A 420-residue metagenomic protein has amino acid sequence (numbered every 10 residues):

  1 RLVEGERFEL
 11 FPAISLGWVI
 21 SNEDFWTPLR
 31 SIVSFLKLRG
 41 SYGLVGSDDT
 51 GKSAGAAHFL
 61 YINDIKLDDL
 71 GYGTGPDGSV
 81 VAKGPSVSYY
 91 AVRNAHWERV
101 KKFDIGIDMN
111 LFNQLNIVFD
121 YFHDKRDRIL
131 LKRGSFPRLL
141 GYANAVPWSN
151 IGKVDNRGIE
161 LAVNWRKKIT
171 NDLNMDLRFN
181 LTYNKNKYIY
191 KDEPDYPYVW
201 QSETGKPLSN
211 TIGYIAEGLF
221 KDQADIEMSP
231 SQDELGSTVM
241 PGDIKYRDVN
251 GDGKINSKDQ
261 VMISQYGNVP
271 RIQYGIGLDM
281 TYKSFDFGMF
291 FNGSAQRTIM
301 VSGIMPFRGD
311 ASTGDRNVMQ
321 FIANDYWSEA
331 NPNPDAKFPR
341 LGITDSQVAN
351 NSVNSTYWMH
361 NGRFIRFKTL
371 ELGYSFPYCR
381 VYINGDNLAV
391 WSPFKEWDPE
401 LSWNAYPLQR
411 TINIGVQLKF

Functional and structural regions predicted by a protein language model:
R1-T211, N354-F420: Extracellular/periplasmic, surface-exposed regions of secreted and cell-surface proteins
L2, D49-T50, A224, G288-F290 (+1 more regions): Short helix/loop capping segments that flank catalytic or ligand/cofactor-binding pockets
A54, F59, R166-N268, R308-G309 (+1 more regions): Conserved small-residue
G84-V87, K254-D259, Q347-S355: Short glycine/proline-rich turn/loop motifs
G106, S229, G277: Short, surface-exposed charged micro-motifs
L131-S135, I255-S257, M305-F307: Conserved active-site-proximal loop/helix segments of enzymes involved in bacterial cell-wall and related
Q265-M300: Glycine-rich, aromatic-lined ligand/substrate-binding cores of catalytic and carbohydrate-binding domains
S294-C379: Extracytoplasmic gating/loop element in the C-terminal half of outer-membrane beta-barrel translocons and assembly
